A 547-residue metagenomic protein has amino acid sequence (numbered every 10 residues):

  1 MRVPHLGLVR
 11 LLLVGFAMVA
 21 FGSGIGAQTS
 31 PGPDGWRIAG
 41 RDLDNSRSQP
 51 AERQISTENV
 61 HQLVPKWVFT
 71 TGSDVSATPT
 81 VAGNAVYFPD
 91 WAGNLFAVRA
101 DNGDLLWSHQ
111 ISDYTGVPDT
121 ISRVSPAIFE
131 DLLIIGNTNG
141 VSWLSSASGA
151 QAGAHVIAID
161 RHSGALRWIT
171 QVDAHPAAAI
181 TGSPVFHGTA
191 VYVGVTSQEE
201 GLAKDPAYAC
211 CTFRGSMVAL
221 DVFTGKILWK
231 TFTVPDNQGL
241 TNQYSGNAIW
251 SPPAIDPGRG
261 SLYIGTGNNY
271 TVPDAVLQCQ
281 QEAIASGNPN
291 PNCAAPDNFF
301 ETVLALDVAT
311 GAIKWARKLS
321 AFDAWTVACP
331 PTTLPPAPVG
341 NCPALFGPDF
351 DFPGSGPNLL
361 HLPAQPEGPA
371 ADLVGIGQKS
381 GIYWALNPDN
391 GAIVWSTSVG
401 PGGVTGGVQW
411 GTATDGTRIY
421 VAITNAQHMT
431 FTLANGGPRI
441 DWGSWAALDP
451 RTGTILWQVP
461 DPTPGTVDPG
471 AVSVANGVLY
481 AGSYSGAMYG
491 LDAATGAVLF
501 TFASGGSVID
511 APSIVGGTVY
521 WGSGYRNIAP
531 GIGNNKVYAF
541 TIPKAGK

Functional and structural regions predicted by a protein language model:
M1-L13: Bacterial N-terminal signal peptides that target proteins for export
R10-G24: Bacterial N-terminal signal peptides
Q28-P65: Blade/loop signatures of beta-propeller domains
P33-R41, G72-N94, P118-V156, P176-A209 (+9 more regions): Repeat-blade elements of multi-bladed beta-propeller folds
I55-H61, D90-I111: Beta-propeller domains
V64-K66, D104-S108, A165-I169, L228-W229 (+4 more regions): A structural motif specific to WD40 beta-propellers
R99-N102, D160-S163, D221-T224, V308-T310 (+4 more regions): Short loop/turn segments that connect beta-strands within beta-propeller blades
Q110-V117, Q171-H175, I227-Y244, A312-P348 (+2 more regions): Surface-exposed loop and turn segments in beta-propeller and other repeat-based domains that flank or scaffold
